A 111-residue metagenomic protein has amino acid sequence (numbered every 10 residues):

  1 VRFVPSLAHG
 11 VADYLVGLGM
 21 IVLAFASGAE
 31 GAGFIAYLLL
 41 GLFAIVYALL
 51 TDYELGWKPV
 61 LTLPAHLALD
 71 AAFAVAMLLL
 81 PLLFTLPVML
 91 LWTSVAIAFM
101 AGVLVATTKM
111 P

Functional and structural regions predicted by a protein language model:
V1-A12, K58-A68: Short, amphipathic, aromatic/basic-enriched membrane-interface segments that mark the entry/exit of transmembrane
F3, S27-G31, W57-V60, F84-V88: Membrane-interface helix caps and helix-loop-helix hairpins in membrane proteins
G10, G17, F34-Y37, G41 (+4 more regions): Residues within membrane-spanning alpha-helices of integral membrane proteins, especially the hydrophobic core/packing
G10-A32: Membrane-helix boundary elements
L18-V22, V75-L79, G102: Short, structured motif recognition centered on aromatic/hydrophobic residues
G33-H66, A98-P111: A low-complexity, Ser/Thr/Gly/Pro-enriched, surface-exposed linker/loop concept that marks segments flanking
Y47, A65-P81: Hydrophobic alpha-helical membrane segments
L78-T93: Membrane-helix boundary connector in multi-pass membrane proteins
